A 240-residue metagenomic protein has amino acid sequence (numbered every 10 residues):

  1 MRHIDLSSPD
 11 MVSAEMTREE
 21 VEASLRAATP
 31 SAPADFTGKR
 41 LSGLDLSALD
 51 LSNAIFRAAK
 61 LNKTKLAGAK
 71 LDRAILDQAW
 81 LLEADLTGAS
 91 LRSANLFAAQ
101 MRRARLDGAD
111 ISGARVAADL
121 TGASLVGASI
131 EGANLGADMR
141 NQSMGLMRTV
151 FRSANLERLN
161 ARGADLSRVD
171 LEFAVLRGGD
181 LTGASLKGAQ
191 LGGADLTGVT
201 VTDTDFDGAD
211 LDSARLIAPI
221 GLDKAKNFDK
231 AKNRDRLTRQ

Functional and structural regions predicted by a protein language model:
M1-Q240: Tandem repeat scaffolds
